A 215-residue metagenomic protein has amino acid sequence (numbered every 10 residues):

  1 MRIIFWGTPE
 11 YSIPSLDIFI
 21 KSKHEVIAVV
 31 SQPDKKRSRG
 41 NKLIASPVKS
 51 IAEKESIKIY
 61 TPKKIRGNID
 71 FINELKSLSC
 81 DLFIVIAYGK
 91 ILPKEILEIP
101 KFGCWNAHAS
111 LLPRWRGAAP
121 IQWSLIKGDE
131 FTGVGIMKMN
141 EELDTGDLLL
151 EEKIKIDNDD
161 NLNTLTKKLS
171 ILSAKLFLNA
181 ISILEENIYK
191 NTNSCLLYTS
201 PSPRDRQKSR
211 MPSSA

Functional and structural regions predicted by a protein language model:
M1-S200, R204: One-carbon transfer enzymes
P203-D205, S209-A215: Positively charged, low-complexity/disordered segments
